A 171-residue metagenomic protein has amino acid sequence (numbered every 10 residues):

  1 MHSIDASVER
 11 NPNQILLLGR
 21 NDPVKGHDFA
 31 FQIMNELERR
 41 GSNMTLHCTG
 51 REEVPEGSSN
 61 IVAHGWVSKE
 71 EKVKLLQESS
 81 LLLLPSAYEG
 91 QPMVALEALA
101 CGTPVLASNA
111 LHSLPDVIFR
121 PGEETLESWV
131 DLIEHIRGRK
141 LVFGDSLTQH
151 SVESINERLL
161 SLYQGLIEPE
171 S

Functional and structural regions predicted by a protein language model:
S7-K25, F31-M34: Conserved donor-binding/catalytic core segment of Leloir-type glycosyltransferases
G50-V73: Nucleotide-activated donor-binding/catalytic signature segment of Leloir-type glycosyltransferases, i.e., the conserved
K74-S79: Short alpha-helical donor nucleotide-sugar binding micro-motif in glycosyltransferases
L82-L83: A short hydrophobic beta-strand element within the catalytic core of glycosyltransferases that build diverse glycans
A87: Aromatic "clamp/platform" in nucleotide-sugar-dependent glycosyltransferases that forms part of the donor/acceptor
A95, P104-A107: Short hydrophobic beta-strand element within catalytic cores of glycosyltransferases and related nucleotide-activated
L114-H135: Change "using UDP/GDP/dTDP sugars" to "using nucleotide sugars
R137-E170: A charged, aromatic-enriched C-terminal amphipathic alpha-helix characteristic of glycosyltransferases across folds
